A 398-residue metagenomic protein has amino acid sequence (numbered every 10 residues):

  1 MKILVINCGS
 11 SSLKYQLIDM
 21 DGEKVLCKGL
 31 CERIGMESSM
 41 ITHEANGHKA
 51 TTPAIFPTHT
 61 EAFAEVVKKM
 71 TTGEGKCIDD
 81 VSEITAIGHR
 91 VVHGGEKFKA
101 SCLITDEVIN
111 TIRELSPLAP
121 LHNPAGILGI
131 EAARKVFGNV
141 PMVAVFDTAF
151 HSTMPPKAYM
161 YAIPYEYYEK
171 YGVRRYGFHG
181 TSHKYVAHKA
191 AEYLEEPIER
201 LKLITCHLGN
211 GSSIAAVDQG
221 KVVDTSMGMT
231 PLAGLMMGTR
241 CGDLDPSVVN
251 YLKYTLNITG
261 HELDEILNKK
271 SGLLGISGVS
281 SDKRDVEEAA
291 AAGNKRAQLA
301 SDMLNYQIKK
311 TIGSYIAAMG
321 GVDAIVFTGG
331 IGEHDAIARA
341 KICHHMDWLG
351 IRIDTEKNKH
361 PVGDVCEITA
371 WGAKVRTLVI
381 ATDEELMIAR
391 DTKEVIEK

Functional and structural regions predicted by a protein language model:
M1-L4: Extreme N-terminal starter segment of soluble prokaryotic enzymes
S12-F56, G228: Short glycine-rich, Thr/Ser-proximal phosphate-binding strand/loop in the N-terminal lobe of ATP-dependent enzymes
K69-I84, A190-P197, I312-D323: Phosphate/pyrophosphate-binding loops at sites that engage ATP/ADP/AMP, CoA/4′-phosphopantetheine, polyphosphate
M70, E74-H122, V143, A149-A158: Short beta-strand-loop/turn "lid" adjacent to the catalytic site in phosphate-handling enzymes
F150-Y254: Glycine-rich phosphate-binding loop of actin/hexokinase-like ATP-binding domains
D218, D224-L256, E265, G329-H360: Catalytic phosphate/nucleotide-handling subdomain of diverse soluble enzymes
E265, G272-I276, K283-A318: Adenine-nucleotide phosphate-binding core of ATP-dependent small-molecule kinases
Q298, D302-A318, D323-V326, G332-K398: Internal helix-turn-beta structural module
